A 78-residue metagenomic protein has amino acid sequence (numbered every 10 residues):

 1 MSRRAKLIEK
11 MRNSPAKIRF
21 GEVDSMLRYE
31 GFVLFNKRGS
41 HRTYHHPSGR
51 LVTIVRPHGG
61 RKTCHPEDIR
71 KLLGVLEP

Functional and structural regions predicted by a protein language model:
M1-I8: A short, surface-exposed helix-loop junction/capping segment
M11-G31: Polyanion-binding surface elements
P15, G49-V52, P66, L72: Low-complexity, intrinsically disordered short peptide segments enriched in small/polar/basic residues
F32-R56, G60: A short, structured beta-strand/loop element
P57-P78: C-terminal structural segments of small proteins and small subunits
